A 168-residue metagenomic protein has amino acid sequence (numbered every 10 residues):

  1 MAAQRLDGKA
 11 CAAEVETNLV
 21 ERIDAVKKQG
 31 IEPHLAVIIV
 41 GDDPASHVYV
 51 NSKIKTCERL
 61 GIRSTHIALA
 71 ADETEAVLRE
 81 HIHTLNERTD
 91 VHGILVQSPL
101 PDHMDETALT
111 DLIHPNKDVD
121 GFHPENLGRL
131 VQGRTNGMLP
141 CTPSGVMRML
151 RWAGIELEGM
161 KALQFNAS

Functional and structural regions predicted by a protein language model:
M1-I31: Positively charged, low-complexity intrinsically disordered leader regions
C11, D42-A45, E73-T74, P101: Glycine-/small-residue-rich active-site loops that bind phosphorylated ligands and cofactors
E16, V20, T110, S144-M147: Predominant activation on well-ordered alpha-helical scaffold segments within soluble catalytic domains
D24-E32, T84-T89, G154-L157: Glycine-rich phosphate/diphosphate-binding loops that line cofactor/substrate pockets in enzymes
E32-G41: Short beta-strand segments enriched in small/hydrophobic residues
V40-I54, R134-S168: Glycine-rich phosphate/diphosphate-binding loop of Rossmann-like nucleotide-binding domains
G61-R63, I67-L139: Phosphate/diphosphate ligand-binding glycine-rich loop within oxidoreductases
